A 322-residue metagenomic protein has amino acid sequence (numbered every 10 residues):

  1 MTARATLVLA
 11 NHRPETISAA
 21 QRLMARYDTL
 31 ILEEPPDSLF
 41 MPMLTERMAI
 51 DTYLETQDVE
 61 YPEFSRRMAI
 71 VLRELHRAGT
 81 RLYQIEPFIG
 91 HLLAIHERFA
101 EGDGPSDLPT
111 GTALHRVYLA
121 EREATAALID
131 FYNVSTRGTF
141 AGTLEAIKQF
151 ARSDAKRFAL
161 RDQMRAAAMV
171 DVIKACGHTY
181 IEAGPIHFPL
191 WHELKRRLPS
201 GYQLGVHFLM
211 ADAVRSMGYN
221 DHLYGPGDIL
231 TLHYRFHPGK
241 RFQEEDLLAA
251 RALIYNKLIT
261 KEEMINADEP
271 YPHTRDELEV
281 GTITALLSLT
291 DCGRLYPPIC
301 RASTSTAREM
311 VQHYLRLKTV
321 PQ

Functional and structural regions predicted by a protein language model:
M1-Q322: Compositional signal for N-terminal targeting/processing segments
